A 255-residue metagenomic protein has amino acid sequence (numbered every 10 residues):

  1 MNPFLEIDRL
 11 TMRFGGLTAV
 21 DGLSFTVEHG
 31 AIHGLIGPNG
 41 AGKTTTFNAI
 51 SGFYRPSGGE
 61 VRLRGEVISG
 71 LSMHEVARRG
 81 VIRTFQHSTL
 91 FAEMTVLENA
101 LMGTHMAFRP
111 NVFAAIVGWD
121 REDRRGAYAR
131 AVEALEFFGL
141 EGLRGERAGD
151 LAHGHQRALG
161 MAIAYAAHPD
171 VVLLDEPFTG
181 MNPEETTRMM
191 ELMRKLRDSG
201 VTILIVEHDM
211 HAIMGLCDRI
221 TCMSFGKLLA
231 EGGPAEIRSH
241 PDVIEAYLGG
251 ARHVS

Functional and structural regions predicted by a protein language model:
N2-S255: Glycine-rich phosphate-binding loops of nucleotide-dependent enzymes
